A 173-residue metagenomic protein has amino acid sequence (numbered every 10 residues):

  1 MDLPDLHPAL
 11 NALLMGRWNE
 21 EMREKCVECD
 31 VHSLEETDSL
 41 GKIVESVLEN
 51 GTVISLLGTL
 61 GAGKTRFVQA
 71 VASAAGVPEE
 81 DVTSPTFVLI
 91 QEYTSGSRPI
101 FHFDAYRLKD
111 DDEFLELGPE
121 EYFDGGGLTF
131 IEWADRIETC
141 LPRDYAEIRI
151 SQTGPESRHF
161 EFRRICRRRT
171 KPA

Functional and structural regions predicted by a protein language model:
D2-V27, K109-A173: Short phosphate-coordinating micro-motif centered on Lys-Gly-acidic
M22-L40: N-terminal pre-Walker A segment at the start of P-loop NTPase domains
S46-N50: Phosphate-binding P-loop
I54-L56: Hydrophobic anchor at the beta1->P-loop junction of P-loop NTPases
T59: P-loop (Walker A) phosphate-binding loop of NTP-binding proteins
K64: Conserved lysine of the Walker
P78-E92: Short beta-strand-centered segment that lines the nucleotide-binding/catalytic pocket of NTP-utilizing
